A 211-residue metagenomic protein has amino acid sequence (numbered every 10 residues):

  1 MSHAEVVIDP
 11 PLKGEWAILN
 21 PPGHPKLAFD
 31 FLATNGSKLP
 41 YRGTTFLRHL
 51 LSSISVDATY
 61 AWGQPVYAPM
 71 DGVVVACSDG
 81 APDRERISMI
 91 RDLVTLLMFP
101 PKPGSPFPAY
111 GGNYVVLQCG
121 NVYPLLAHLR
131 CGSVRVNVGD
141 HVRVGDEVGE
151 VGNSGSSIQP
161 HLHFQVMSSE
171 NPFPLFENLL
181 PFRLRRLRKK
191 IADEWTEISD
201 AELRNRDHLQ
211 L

Functional and structural regions predicted by a protein language model:
M1-T59: Non-catalytic extracellular/periplasmic "stalk" and linker regions immediately N-terminal to catalytic or recognition
S2-A4, A17, P101, V134 (+2 more regions): Acidic, glycine-rich catalytic/binding loops that coordinate metals and/or anionic ligands
N20, A76, H128-C131, E150-N153 (+1 more regions): A residue-level detector for short acidic-glycine micro-motifs
S37, D79-P82, V148-I158: Short, charged beta-turn/beta-strand-edge "cap" motif at the junction between a beta-strand and an adjacent loop
T44, V73-R130: Zn2+-dependent peptidoglycan hydrolase active-site motif and core
Y60-W62, Y110, V134-R135: Short, small/polar residue-rich loop motifs at catalytic or cofactor-binding pockets
P65-A76, R135-E150: Short, well-structured beta-strand-loop connectors
S88-L97, H161-P172: Short, compositionally biased
